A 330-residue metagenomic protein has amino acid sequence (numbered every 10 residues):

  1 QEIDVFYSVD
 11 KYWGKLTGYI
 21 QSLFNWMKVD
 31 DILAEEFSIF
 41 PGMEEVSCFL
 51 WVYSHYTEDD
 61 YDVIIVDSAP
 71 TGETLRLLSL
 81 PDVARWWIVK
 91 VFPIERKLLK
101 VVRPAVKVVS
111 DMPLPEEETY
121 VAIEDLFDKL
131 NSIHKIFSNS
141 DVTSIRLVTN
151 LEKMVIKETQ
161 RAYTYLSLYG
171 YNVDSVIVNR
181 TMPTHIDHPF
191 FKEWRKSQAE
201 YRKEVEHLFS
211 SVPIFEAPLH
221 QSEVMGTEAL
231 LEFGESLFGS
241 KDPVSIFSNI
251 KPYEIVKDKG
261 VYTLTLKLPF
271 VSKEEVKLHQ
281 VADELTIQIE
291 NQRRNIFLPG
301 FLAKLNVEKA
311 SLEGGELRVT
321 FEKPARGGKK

Functional and structural regions predicted by a protein language model:
Q1-S138, T149-L151, S175-I177, E206: Flexible phosphate-sensing "switch/lid" loops adjacent to ATP/NTP-binding sites across phosphate-transfer
F49, I145-L147, L317-V319: Short, structured motif recognition centered on aromatic/hydrophobic residues
F127-K267, T286, Q292, F297 (+1 more regions): C-terminal lobe/tail of nucleotide-utilizing enzymes
E204, V281, L302-A303: Short, non-transmembrane amphipathic alpha-helical segments
K257, Q280-V281, L312: Generic beta-strand structural signal
P269-T286: Core FKBP-type peptidyl-prolyl cis-trans isomerase
E274, A303-A325: Beta-rich strand-turn-strand
N291-E308: An anionic, turn-rich surface loop/hairpin at beta-sheet edges that serves as a generic interaction/coordination patch
